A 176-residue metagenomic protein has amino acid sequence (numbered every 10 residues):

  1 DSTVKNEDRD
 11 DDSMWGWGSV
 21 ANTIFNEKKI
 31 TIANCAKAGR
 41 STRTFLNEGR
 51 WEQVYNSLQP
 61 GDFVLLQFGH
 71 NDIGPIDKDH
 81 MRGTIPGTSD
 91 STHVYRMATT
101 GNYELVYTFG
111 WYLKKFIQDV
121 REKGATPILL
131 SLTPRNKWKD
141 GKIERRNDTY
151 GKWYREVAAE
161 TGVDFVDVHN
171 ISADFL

Functional and structural regions predicted by a protein language model:
D1, K37-T42, N71-D72: Active-site neighborhood of divalent metal-dependent phosphoester/pyrophosphate hydrolases
S2, W15, R43, Y107 (+1 more regions): Flexible, active-site-adjacent loop/turn segments at secondary-structure boundaries
S2-K37, E52-V64, H80-S91: Serine-esterase "nucleophile elbow" of acetyl-processing enzymes
K5-N6, T44-N47, H70, P75: Generic structural "secondary-structure junction" signal
D8-D12, T44-L46, D140-R145: Short, solvent-exposed loop/turn segments at secondary-structure boundaries
S41-V54: Charged, often glycine-rich, active-site loop that binds/positions anionic groups
Q53-L176: Alpha-helical cap/lid subdomain in secreted, periplasmic, or secretory-pathway luminal O-acyl-processing enzymes
